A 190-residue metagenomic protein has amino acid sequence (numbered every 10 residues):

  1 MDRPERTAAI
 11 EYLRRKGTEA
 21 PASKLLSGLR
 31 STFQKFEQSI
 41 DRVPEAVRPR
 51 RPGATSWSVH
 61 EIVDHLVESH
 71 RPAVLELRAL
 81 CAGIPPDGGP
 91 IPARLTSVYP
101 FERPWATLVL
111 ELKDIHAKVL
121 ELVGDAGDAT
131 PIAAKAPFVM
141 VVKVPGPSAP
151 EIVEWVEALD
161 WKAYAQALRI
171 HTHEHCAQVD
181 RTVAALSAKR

Functional and structural regions predicted by a protein language model:
M1-S31: Terminal targeting/low-complexity segments that flank the catalytic cores of oxidoreductases
M1-T7, P49-L95, A134-R190: Short, contiguous alpha-helical
A9-K16, P92-P100: A short small-residue
E19, K35, R42, G83 (+4 more regions): A structural signal for alpha-helix termini and helix-coil/disorder junctions
P21-K24, P104, D160: Non-transmembrane, amphipathic alpha-helical segments
P21-T32, A54, E111, A167 (+1 more regions): Short, contiguous, pocket-lining structural segments that sit at or immediately flank catalytic/ligand-binding sites
G28-T32, E37-D41, T96-G146, A163: Acidic/histidine-rich alpha-helical segments that form the ligand environment of transition-metal centers
V43-V47: Extracellular-facing binding/remodeling surfaces
